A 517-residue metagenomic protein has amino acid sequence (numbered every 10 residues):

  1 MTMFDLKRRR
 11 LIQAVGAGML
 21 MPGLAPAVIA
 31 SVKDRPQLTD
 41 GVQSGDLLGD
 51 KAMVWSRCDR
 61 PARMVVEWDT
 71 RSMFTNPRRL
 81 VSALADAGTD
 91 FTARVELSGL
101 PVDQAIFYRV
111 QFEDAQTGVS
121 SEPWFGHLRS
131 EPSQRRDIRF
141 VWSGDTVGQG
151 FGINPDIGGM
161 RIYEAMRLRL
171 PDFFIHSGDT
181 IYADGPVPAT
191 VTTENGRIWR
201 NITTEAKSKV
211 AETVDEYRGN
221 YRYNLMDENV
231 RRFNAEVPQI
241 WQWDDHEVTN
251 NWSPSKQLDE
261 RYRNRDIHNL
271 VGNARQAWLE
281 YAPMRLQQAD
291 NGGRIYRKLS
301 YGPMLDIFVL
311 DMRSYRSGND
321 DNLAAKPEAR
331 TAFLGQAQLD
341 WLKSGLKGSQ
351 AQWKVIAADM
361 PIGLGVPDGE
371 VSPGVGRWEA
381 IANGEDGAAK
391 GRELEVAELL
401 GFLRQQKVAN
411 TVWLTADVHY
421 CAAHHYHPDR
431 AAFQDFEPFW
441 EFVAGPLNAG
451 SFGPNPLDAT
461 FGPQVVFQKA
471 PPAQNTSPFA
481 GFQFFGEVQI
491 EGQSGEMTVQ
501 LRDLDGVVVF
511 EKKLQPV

Functional and structural regions predicted by a protein language model:
T2-G23, I29-V517: Metal-dependent phosphoester/phosphodiester hydrolase catalytic core
